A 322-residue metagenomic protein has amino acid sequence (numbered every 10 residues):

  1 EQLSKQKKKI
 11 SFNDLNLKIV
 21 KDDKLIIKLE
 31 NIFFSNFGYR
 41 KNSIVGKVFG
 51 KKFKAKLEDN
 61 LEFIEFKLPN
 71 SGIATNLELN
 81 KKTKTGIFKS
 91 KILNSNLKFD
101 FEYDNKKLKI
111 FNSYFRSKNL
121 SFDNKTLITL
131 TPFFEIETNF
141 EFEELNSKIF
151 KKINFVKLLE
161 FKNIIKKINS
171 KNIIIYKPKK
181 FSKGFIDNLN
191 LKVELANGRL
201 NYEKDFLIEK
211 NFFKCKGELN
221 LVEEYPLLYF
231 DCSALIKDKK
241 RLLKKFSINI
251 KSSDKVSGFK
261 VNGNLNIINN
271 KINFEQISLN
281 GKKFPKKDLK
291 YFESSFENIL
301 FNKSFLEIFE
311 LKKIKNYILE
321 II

Functional and structural regions predicted by a protein language model:
E1-I322: Membrane-proximal interfacial segments on either side of biological membranes
